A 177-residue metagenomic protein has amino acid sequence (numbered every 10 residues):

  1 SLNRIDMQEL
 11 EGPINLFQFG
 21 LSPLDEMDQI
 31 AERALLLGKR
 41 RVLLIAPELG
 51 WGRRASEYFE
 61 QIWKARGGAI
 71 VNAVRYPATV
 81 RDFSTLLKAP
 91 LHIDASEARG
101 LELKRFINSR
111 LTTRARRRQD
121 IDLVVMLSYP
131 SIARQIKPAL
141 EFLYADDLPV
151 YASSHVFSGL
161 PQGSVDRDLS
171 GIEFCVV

Functional and structural regions predicted by a protein language model:
S1, I45-L49, P77-A78, M126-P130 (+2 more regions): Structural motif
S1-R75: Extracytoplasmic ligand/sensor domains, especially the bilobed periplasmic-binding protein
L10-L16, P23, Y76, F83-K104 (+2 more regions): Extracellular/periplasmic periplasmic-binding protein-like sensory domains
M27, G52, I132-R134, S158-P161: Short, well-ordered alpha-helical microsegments
Q29-I30, R110, Q135-P138: N-terminal post-signal-peptidase region of extra-cytosolic proteins
E102-T113: A structured beta-alpha segment of the ubiquitous adenosine-cofactor-binding alpha/beta core
R116, S128, P149: Glycine-rich, aromatic-lined ligand/substrate-binding cores of catalytic and carbohydrate-binding domains
